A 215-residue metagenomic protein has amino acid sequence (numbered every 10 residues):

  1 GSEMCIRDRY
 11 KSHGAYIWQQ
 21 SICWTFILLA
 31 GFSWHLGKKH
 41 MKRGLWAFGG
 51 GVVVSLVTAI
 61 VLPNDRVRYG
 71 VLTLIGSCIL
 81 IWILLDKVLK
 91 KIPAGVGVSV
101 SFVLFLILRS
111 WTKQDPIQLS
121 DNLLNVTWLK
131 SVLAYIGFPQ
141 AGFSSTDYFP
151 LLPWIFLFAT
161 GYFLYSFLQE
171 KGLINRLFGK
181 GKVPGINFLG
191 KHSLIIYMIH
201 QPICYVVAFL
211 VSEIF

Functional and structural regions predicted by a protein language model:
G1-I6: Short, small-residue-biased leader/transition segments that mark boundaries at the very start of proteins
R7-A59: Membrane helical hairpin/interfacial module
S12-C23, V61-G76, K91, S110-A159 (+2 more regions): Interfacial loop-to-helix transition and helix-capping segments at the boundaries of transmembrane helices
L28, F32-H35, C78, W82-D86 (+2 more regions): Hydrophobic transmembrane alpha-helices
R43-I60, I75, I79, G97-L106: Small-polar-interrupted transmembrane alpha-helices in polytopic inner-membrane proteins
V88-L104, G185-G190: Interfacial segments of alpha-helical transmembrane regions
D147, L151-L152, A159-L164, Q169-I199 (+1 more regions): Functional transmembrane helices that form membrane-embedded active or gating regions
I203, V207-F215: Juxtamembrane boundary at the C-terminal end of a transmembrane helix
